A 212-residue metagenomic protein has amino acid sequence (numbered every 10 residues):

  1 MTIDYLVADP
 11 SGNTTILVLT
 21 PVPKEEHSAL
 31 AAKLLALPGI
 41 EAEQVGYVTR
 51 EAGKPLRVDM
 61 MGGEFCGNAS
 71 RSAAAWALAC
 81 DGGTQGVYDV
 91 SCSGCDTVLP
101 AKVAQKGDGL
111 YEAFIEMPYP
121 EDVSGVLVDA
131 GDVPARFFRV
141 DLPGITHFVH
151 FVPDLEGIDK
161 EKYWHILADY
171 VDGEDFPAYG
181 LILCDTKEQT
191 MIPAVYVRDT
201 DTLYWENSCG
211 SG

Functional and structural regions predicted by a protein language model:
M1-Y111, V123, D141, H147-G212: A glycine-rich beta-to-alpha transition motif near the start of alpha/beta enzyme domains, typified by
E112-Y119: Membrane helix-loop-helix hairpins that form the core translocation module of multi-pass transporters
G125-D132, N207: Extended Gly/Ser/Thr-rich low-complexity repeat segments, especially those forming or decorating extracellular
G131-I145: Short, cationic low-complexity segments
